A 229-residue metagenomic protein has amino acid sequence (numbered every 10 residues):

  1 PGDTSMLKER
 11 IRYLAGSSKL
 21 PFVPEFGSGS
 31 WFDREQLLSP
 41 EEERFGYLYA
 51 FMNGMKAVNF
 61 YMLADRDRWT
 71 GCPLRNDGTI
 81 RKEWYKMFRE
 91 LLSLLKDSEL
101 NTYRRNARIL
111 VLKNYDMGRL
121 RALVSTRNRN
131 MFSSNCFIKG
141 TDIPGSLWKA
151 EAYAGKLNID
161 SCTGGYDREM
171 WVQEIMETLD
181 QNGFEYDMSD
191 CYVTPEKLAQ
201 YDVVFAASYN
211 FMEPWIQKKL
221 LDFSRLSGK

Functional and structural regions predicted by a protein language model:
P1-K8: Gly/Pro-rich turn-and-neighbor structural signature
R12-K229: Carbohydrate-binding surfaces of carbohydrate-active enzymes
